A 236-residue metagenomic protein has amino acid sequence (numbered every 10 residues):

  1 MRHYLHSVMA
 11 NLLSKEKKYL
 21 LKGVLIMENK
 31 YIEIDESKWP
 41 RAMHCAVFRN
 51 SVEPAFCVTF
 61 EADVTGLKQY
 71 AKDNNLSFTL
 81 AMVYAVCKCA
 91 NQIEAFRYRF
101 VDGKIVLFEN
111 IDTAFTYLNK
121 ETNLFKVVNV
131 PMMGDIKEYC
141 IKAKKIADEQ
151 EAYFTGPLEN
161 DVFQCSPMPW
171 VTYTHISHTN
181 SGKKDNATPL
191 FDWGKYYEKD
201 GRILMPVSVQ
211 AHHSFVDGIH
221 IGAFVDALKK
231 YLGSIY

Functional and structural regions predicted by a protein language model:
R2-H3, M9-N11: N-terminal amphipathic/hydrophobic targeting modules at extreme N-termini, encompassing cleavable Sec/SRP-type signal
V8-A10, E16, V24: Acidic, Ala/Val/Gly-enriched low-complexity intrinsically disordered segments
I26-A71, L76: N-terminal beta-alpha "docking/capping" segments at the starts of catalytic domains in thioester/acy l-group-handling
S51-Q69, N110-G134, L204-Q210: Acyl/amide activation-and-transfer machinery of modular secondary-metabolite enzymes
L76-T113: Hydrophobic "lid/gating" helix adjacent to the active-site nucleophile that controls access to an acyl-thioester pocket
N119-Y173: Helical lid/core segments from catalytic subdomains that handle acyl or acyl-like groups
I146-P157, F191, V209-A211, V225 (+1 more regions): Plant-skewed but cross-kingdom recognition/interaction modules and surfaces
E159-V171, H175, P189-D226: Histidine-centered acyl-transfer/condensation active-site motif and its immediate structural neighborhood
